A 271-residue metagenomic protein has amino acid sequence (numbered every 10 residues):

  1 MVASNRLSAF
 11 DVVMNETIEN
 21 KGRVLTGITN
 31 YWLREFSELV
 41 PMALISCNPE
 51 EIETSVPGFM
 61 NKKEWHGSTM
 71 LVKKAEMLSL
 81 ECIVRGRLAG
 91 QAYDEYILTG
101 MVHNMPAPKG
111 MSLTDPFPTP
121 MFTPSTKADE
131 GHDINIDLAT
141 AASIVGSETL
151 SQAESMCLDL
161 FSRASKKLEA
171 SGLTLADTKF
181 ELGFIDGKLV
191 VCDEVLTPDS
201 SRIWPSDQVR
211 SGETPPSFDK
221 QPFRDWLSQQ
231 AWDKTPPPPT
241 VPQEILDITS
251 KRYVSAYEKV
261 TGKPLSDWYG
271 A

Functional and structural regions predicted by a protein language model:
M1-K127, D233-T240, E244-A271: Active-site loop/lid in soluble adenylation, ligation, and acyl-transfer enzymes
S4, Q152, R163, L189-P198: Catalytic cores of nucleic-acid ligases and guanylyltransferases
A9-V12, I134-V145, A231-P236: A short small-residue
R23, G27, E148, Q152-S155 (+4 more regions): Generic recognition of stable, solvent-exposed alpha-helical segments in well-folded globular domains
V84, L175-V195: Conserved metal-phosphate-binding beta-hairpin within the catalytic cores of diverse ATP-dependent phosphoryl-transfer
D115-S147: A short mid-domain helix/strand-loop element embedded in enzyme catalytic domains that forms or borders the active-site
V145-A176: A long amphipathic alpha-helix within ATP-dependent nucleotide-binding catalytic cores
V195-A256, V260: C-terminal helix-cap and adjacent tail motif
